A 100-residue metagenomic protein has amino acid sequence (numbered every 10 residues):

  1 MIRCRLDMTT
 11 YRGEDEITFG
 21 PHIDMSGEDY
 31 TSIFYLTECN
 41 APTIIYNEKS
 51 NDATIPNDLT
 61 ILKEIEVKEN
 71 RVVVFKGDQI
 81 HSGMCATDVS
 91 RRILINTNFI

Functional and structural regions predicted by a protein language model:
M1-I100: Catalytic core of non-heme Fe(II) oxygenases with the double-stranded beta-helix
